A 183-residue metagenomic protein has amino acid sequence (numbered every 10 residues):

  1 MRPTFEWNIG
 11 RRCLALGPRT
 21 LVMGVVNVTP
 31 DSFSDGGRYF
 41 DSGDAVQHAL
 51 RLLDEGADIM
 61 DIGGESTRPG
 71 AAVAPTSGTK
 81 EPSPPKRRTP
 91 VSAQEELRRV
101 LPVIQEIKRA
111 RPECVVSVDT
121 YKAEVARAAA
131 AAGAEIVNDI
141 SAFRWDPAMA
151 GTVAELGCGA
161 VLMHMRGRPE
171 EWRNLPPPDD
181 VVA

Functional and structural regions predicted by a protein language model:
M1-N27: N-terminal amphipathic alpha-helix/helix-capping segment at the start of soluble metabolic enzymes
P18, V73-P75, V91-I104, K122-R127 (+2 more regions): Active-site-adjacent beta->alpha loops and helix N-cap segments on the catalytic face of soluble alpha/beta enzymes
L21-V25, D58-D61, E113-S117, E135-I136 (+1 more regions): Structural preference for beta-strand elements that scaffold enzyme active sites
V26, L52, G56, D119 (+2 more regions): Conserved, mostly hydrophobic/aromatic
V28-Q47, P90-Q94, V115-S117, E171-A183: Active-site mouth loops of central-metabolism enzymes
S32-S34, D58-L101: Glycine-rich, proline-tolerant flexible connector loops at the mouths of alpha/beta enzymes
T67-R68, A126, A132, I140-A183: Conserved anion-binding
E96, R111-Y121, E135-W145, V181-A183: Catalytic beta/alpha-barrel core
